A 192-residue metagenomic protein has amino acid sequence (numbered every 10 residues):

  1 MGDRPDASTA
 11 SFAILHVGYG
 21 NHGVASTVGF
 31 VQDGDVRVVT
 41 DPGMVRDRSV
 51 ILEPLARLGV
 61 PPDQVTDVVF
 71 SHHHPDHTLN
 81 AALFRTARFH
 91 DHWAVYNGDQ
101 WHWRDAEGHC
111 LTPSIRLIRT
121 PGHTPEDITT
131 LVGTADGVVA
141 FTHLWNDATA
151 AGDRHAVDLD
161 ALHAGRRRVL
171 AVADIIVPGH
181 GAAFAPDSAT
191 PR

Functional and structural regions predicted by a protein language model:
G2-R57, T129-N146: Conserved beta-strand hairpin/beta-sheet module of binuclear metal-dependent hydrolase folds, prominently
T9-I14, T112-I118: Short, hydrophobic/aromatic-rich segments at coil-to-beta transitions
Y19-N21, I118-H123: Short Gly/Pro-enriched turn/cap motifs at secondary-structure boundaries
Y19-V24, P42-P113: Active-site HxH/HxHxD metal-binding segment of metal-dependent hydrolases
V31, D41, V65, H72 (+4 more regions): Divalent metal-coordination and catalytic microenvironments
R37-V38, Q64-D67, V172-D174: Short active-site oxyanion
R46, R119, P125-R192: Metallo-beta-lactamase
